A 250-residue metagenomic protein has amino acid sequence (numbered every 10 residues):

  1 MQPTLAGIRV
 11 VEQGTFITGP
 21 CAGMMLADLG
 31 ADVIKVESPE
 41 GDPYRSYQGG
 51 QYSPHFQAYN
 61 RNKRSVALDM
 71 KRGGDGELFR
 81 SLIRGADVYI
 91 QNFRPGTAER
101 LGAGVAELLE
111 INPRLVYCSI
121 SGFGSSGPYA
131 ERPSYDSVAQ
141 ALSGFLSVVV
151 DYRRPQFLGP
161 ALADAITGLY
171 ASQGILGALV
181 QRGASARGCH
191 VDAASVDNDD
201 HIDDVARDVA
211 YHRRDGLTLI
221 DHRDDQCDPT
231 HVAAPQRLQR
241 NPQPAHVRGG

Functional and structural regions predicted by a protein language model:
M1-H190: N-terminal helix-loop segment corresponding to the beta1-alpha1 unit of nucleotide/adenylate-binding folds
G7, G159, D221, H231-A234 (+2 more regions): Short, low-complexity, intrinsically disordered N-terminal modules that encode targeting/processing signals
T18, R84, D203-A206, A210 (+1 more regions): Residues marking helix boundaries in flexible regions
A106, H222-D224, Q243: Intrinsic disorder/low-complexity segments in short proteins, especially the signal peptide and propeptide regions
A193-D203, R207, R214, G250: Short, compositionally biased segments
A206, A210, T218, D228-A234 (+1 more regions): Short linear motifs in low-complexity or flexible loops
L217-D225, R248-G250: Short, intrinsically disordered low-complexity segments enriched in Ser/Thr with adjacent Pro
